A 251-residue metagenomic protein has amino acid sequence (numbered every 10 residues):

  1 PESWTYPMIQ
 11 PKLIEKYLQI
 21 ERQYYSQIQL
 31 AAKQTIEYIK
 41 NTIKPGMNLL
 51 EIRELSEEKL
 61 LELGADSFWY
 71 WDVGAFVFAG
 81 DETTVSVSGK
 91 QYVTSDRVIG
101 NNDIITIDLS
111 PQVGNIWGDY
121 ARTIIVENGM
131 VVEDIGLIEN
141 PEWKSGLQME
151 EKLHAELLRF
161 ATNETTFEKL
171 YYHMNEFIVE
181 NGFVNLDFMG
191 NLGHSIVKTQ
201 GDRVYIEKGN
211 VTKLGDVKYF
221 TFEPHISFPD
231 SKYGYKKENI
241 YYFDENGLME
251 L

Functional and structural regions predicted by a protein language model:
S3-L251: Active-site neighborhoods and metal-handling regions in enzymes and metal-associated proteins
